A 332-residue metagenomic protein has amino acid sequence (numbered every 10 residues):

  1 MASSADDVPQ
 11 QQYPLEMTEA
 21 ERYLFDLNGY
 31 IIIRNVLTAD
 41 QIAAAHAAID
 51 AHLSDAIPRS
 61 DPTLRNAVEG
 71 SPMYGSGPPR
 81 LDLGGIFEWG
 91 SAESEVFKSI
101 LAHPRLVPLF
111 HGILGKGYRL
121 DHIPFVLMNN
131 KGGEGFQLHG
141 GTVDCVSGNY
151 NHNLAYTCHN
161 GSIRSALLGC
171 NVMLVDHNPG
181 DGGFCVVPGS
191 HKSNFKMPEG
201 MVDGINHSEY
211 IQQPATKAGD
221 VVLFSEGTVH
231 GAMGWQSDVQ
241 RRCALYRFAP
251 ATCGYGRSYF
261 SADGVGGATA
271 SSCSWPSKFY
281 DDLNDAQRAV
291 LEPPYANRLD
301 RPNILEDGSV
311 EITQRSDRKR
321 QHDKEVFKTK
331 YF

Functional and structural regions predicted by a protein language model:
A2-L27, R34-H152: Non-heme Fe(II)-dependent double-stranded beta-helix
S3, D7-V8, P62, M197-M201 (+2 more regions): Non-heme Fe(II)/2-oxoglutarate
Y23, A155, I163-M233: Double-stranded beta-helix
D40-Q41, K217-D220, T252: A short, structured loop/turn motif at beta-sheet edges
V68-M73, H139-L154, E199-Y210, Q240 (+1 more regions): Short, surface-exposed loop/helix-turn segments at secondary-structure junctions that function as lids/hinges flanking
I123-F125, C170-V172, A244-F248: A structural signal for short, well-ordered beta-strand segments
M128-N130, V187-N194, R247-C253: Short edge-strand/loop segments of extracellular domains
G133-G140, S147-Y150, G180-V187, F195-E199 (+2 more regions): A short secondary-structure junction signal
